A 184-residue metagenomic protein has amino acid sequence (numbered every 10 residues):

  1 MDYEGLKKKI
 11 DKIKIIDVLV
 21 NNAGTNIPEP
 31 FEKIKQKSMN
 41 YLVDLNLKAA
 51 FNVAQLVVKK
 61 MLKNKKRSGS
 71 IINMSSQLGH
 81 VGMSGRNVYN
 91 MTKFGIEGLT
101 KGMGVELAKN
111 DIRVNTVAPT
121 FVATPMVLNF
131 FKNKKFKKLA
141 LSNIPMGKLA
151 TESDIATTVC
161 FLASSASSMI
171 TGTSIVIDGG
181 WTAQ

Functional and structural regions predicted by a protein language model:
A23-I27, G180: Conserved NAD(P)H cofactor-binding loop of Rossmann-fold oxidoreductase domains
P30-F31, S38-V43, A140: Substrate-binding pocket helix/loop in short-chain dehydrogenase/reductase
I34, G82-N90, G102: Active-site loop-to-helix junction immediately N-terminal to the catalytic Tyr of the SDR YXXXK motif in Rossmann-fold
A54, T92, T100: Active-site helix of classical SDR
K59, V105-K109, S168: Alpha-helical segment proximal to the catalytic Tyr-Lys
S76: Residue(s) in the substrate-gating loop at a strand-loop-helix junction that position the organic substrate next
I112-R113, K148-I177, T182: C-terminal substrate-recognition "lid" of short-chain dehydrogenase/reductases
